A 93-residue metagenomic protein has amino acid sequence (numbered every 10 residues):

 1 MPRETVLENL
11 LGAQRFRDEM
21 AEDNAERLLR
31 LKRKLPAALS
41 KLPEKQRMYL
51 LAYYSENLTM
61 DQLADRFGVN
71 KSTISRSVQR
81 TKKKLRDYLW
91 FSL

Functional and structural regions predicted by a protein language model:
M1-N24: Charged, low-cysteine interdomain linkers and short loop/connector segments that bridge structured helical modules
E19-Q46: Amphipathic alpha-helical segment used for protein-protein interaction
Y49-Y53: A short pre-motif secondary-structure segment
E56-N57: Flexible coil/turn residues that form the inter-helical turn or adjacent wing/linker of helix-turn-helix
M60: Helix-turn-helix DNA-binding elements, focusing on the entry/boundary residues of the two helices that contact DNA
D65-W90: DNA-recognition helix of helix-turn-helix
